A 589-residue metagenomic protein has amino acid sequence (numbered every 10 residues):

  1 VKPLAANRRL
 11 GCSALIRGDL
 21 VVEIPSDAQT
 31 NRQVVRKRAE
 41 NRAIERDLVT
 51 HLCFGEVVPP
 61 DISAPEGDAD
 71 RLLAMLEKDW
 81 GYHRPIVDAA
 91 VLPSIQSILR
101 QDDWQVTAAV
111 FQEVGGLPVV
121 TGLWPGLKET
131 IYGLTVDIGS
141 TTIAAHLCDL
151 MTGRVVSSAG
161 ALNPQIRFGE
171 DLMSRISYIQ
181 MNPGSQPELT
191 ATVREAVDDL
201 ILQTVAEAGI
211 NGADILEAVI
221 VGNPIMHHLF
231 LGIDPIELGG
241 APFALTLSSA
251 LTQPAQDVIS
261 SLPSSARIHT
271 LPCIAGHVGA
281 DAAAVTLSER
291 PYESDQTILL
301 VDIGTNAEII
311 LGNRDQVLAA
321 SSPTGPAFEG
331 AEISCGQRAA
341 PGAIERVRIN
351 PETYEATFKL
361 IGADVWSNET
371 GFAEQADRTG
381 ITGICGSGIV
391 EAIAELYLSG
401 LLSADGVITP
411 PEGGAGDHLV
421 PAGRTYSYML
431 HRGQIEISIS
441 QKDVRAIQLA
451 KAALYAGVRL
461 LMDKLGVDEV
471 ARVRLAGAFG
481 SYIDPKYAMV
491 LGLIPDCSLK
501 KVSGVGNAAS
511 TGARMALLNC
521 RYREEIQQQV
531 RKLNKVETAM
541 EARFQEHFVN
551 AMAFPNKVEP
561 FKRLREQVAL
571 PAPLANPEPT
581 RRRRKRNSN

Functional and structural regions predicted by a protein language model:
K2-T135, S140, T152, L189-R194 (+7 more regions): Nucleotide/phosphate-binding catalytic cleft detector across ATP-hydrolyzing and phosphate-transferring enzymes
V136-S140, A145-L147, G153-M173, I236-A250 (+4 more regions): Glycine-rich phosphate-binding loop of actin/hexokinase-like ATP-binding domains
I143-A161, L216, V221-S249, A392-E395 (+2 more regions): Carboxylate/His-rich catalytic cores and anion/metal-binding grooves
P164-A206, E332, P341-I349, A446-L449 (+1 more regions): N-terminal phosphate-binding loop and adjacent alpha-helix
G222-E237, V467-D468, A478-S498, T538-H547 (+1 more regions): Short glycine/threonine-rich loop-to-helix capping motif typified by GTGT followed within a few residues by an Asp-Pro
C273-S288, Q448-A452, V502-E537: Glycine-rich phosphate-binding/hydrolytic loop that grips phosphoryl groups
N313-L318, R459, D463-V530: Catalytic phosphate/nucleotide-handling subdomain of diverse soluble enzymes
Y397-Y455, R459-D463: A contiguous, well-structured pocket-lining segment that forms one wall/lid of small-molecule binding clefts in soluble
